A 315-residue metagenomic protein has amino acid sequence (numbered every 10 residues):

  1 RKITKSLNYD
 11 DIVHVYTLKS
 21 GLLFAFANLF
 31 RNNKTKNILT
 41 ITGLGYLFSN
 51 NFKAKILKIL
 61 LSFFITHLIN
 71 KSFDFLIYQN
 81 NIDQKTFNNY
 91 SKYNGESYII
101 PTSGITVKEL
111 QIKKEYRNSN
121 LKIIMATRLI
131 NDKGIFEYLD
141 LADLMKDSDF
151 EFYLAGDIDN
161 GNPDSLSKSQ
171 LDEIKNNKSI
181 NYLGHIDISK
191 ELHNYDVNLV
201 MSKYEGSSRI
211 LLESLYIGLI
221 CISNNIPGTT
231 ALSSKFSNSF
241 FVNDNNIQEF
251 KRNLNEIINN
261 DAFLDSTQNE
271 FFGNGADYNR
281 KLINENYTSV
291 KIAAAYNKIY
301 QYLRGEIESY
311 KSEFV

Functional and structural regions predicted by a protein language model:
V15-G21, I41-T42: Short His-centered aromatic/hydrophobic patch
T66-Q111: Donor nucleotide-sugar binding/catalytic pocket of nucleotide-sugar-dependent glycosyltransferases
L121, I130-L144, L212: A conserved mid-protein helix/loop that constitutes part of the nucleotide-sugar donor-binding site
A126, E151-K168: Glycosyltransferase donor-sugar binding loop
L166-H185: Nucleotide-activated donor-binding/catalytic signature segment of Leloir-type glycosyltransferases, i.e., the conserved
K203: Aromatic "clamp/platform" in nucleotide-sugar-dependent glycosyltransferases that forms part of the donor/acceptor
I220-S223, G228: Short hydrophobic beta-strand element within catalytic cores of glycosyltransferases and related nucleotide-activated
F236-Q248, N255-A262: Conserved acidic donor-binding segment of nucleotide-sugar-dependent glycosyltransferases
